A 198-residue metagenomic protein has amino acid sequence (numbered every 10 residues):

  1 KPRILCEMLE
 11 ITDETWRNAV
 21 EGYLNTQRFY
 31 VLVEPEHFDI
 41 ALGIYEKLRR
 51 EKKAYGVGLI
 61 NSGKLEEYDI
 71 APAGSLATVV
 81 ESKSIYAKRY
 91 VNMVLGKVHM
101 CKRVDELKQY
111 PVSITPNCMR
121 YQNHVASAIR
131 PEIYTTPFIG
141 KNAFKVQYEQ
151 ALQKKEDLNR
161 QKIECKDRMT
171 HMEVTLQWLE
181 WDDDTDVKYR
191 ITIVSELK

Functional and structural regions predicted by a protein language model:
K1-I163: Hinge-like oligomerization/junction regions that interrupt long coiled-coil arms in large cytoskeletal
E156-K198: Extended alpha-helical coiled-coil "stalk/arm" regions that act as elongated linkers or oligomerization scaffolds
